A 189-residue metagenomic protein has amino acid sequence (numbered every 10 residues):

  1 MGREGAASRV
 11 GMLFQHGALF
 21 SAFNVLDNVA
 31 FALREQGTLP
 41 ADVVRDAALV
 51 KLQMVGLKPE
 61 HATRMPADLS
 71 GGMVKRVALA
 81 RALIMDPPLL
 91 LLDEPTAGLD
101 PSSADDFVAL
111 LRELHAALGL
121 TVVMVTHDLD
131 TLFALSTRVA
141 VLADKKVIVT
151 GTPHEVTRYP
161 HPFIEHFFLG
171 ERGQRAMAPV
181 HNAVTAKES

Functional and structural regions predicted by a protein language model:
M1-G11, D42, V156-Y159: ABC ATPase NBD coupling module
V43-E60: Conserved ABC ATPase "signature" region
M65-L69, M73: Conserved ABC ATPase signature
D86: Conserved catalytic motifs of ABC-family nucleotide-binding domains
L90-D93: Catalytic Walker B motif of ABC-type/P-loop ATPase nucleotide-binding domains
T126-H127: H-loop/switch region of ABC-family ATPase nucleotide-binding domains
